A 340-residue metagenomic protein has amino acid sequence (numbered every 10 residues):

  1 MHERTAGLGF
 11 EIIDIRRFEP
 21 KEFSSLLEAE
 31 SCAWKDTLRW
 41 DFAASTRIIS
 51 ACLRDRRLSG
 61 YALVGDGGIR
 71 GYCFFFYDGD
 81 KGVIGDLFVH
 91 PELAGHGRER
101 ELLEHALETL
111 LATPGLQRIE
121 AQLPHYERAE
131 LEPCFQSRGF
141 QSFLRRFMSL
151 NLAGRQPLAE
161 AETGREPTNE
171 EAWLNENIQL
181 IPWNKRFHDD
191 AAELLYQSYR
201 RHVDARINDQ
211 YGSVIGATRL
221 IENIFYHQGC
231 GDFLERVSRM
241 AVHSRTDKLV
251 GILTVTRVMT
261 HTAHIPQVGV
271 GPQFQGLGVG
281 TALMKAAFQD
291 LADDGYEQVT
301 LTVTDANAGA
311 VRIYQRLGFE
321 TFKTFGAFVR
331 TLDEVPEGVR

Functional and structural regions predicted by a protein language model:
M1-G7, D80, G95-I178, P182-N184 (+1 more regions): Acyl-donor-binding surface of acyltransferase catalytic domains
R4-L27, Q179-Q210: A short beta-loop-alpha structural element at the N-terminal edge of CoA-dependent acyl/N-acetyltransferase catalytic
W34, T46-T113, L253-T262: Conserved donor-binding loop and adjoining core beta-sheet/short helix segment in diverse acyl/aminoacyl transferases
K35-G65, F74, D209-R245: Active-site rim helix/loop that mediates acceptor-substrate recognition in acyltransferases
G85-R98, P124-Y126, V268-Q275: A short, internal acetyl-CoA/4′-phosphopantetheine-binding micro-motif in the GNAT/acyltransferase core
G95-T109, V270-P272, G276-D293, R312-R316: Conserved acetyl-CoA-binding loop-helix of GNAT-fold acetyltransferases
E120-L131, P272, L301-V311, F328-L332: Conserved beta-strand-loop-alpha-helix junction that forms the acyl-donor binding cleft
H125-L144, T281, D305-K323: Conserved active-site alpha-helix within GNAT-family acetyltransferase domains
